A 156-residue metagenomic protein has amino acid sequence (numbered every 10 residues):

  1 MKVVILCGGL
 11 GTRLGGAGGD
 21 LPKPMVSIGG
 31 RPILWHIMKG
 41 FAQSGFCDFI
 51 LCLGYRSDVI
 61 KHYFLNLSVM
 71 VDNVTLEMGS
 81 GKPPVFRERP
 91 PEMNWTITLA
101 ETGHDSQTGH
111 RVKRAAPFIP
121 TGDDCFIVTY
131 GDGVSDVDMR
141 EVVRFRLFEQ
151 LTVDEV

Functional and structural regions predicted by a protein language model:
M1-L67, L99: N-terminal glycine-rich phosphate-binding loop and ensuing alpha1 helix
I60-V156: Conserved beta-loop-beta/alpha segment of the NTase-like Rossmann-fold superfamily that binds/positions NTPs
